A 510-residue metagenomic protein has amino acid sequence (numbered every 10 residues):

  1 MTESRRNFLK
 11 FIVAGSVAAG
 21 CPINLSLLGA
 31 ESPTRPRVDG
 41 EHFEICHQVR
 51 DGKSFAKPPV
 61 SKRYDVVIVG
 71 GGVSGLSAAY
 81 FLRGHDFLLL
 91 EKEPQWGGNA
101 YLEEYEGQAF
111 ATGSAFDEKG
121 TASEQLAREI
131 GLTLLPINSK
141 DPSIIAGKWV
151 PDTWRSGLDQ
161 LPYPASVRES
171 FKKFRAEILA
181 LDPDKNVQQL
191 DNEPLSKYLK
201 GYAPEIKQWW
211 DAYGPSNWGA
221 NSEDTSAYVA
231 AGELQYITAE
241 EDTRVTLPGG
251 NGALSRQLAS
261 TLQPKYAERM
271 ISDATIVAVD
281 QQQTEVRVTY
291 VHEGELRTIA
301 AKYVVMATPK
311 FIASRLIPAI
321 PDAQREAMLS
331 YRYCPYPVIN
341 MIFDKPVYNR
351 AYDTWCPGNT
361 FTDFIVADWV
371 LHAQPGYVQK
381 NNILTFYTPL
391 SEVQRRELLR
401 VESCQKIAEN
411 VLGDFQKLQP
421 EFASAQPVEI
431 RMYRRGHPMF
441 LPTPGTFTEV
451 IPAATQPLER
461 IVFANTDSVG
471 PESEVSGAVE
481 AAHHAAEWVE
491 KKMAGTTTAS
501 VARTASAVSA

Functional and structural regions predicted by a protein language model:
T2-Y64: Extreme N-terminal leader/targeting segments of oxidoreductases
S32-S54, D353-W355, T360, V366-A510: Conserved flavin/dinucleotide-binding core of flavoenzymes
V60, S272-L384, L418: Mid-domain catalytic core of redox enzymes that form a hydrophobic substrate pocket/lid adjacent to a catalytic redox
V66-L88: N-terminal Rossmann-like FAD-binding beta1-loop-alpha1 element of flavoenzymes
R83-E103: Glycine-rich FAD pyrophosphate-binding loop
G98-G120, E177-D184: Glycine-rich active-site loop/strand segments that organize a redox cofactor
E124, R128-E129, T133-T225: Mobile amphipathic helical/loop "lid" adjacent to a hydrophobic cofactor/ligand pocket
P183-A278, E285-R287: Active-site/ligand-binding neighborhood in enzyme catalytic cores
